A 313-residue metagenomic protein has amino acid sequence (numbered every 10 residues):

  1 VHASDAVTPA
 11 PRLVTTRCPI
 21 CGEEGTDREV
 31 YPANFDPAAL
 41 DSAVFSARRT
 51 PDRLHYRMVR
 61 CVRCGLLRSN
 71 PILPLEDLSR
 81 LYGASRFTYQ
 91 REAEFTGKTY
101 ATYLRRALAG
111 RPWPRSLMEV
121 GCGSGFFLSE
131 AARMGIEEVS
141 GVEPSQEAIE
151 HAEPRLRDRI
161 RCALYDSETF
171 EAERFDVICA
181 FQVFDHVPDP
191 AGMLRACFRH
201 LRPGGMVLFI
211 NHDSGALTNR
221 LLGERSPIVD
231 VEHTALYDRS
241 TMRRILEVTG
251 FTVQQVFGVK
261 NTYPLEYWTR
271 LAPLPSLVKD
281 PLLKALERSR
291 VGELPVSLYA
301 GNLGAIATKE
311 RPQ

Functional and structural regions predicted by a protein language model:
V1-E173, V177-F181, A191-L194, F257-N261 (+1 more regions): Conserved N-terminal segment of class I S-adenosyl-L-methionine
P32-A38, Q254-K279: Conserved catalytic loop of SAM-dependent methyltransferase domains
A33-F35, A39-S42, F209-A235, S240-L246: Short, glycine-/aromatic-enriched active-site segment of Class I SAM-dependent methyltransferases
A39-F45, G83-Q90, L222-D230, T269-S276: Short glycine/proline- and charge-enriched loop/turn segments that cap or connect secondary-structure elements
E138, V207-L208: A short hydrophobic/small-residue beta-strand
Q182-H186: A short His-aromatic
P188-G192, N219: Short N-terminal helix/helix-N-cap motif within the alpha/beta-hydrolase-1
A191-M206: A short glycine-rich, Lys/Arg-flanked "PGG" loop and its adjoining helix->strand segment in the class I
